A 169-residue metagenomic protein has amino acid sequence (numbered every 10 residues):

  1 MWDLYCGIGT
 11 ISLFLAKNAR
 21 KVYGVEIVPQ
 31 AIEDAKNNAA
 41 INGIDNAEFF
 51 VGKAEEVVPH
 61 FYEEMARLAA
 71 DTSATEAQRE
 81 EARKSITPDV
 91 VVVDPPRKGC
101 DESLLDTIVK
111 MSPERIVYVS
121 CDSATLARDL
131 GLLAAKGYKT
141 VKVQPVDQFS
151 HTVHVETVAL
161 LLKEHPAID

Functional and structural regions predicted by a protein language model:
M1-D169: Rossmann-like S-adenosyl-L-methionine
